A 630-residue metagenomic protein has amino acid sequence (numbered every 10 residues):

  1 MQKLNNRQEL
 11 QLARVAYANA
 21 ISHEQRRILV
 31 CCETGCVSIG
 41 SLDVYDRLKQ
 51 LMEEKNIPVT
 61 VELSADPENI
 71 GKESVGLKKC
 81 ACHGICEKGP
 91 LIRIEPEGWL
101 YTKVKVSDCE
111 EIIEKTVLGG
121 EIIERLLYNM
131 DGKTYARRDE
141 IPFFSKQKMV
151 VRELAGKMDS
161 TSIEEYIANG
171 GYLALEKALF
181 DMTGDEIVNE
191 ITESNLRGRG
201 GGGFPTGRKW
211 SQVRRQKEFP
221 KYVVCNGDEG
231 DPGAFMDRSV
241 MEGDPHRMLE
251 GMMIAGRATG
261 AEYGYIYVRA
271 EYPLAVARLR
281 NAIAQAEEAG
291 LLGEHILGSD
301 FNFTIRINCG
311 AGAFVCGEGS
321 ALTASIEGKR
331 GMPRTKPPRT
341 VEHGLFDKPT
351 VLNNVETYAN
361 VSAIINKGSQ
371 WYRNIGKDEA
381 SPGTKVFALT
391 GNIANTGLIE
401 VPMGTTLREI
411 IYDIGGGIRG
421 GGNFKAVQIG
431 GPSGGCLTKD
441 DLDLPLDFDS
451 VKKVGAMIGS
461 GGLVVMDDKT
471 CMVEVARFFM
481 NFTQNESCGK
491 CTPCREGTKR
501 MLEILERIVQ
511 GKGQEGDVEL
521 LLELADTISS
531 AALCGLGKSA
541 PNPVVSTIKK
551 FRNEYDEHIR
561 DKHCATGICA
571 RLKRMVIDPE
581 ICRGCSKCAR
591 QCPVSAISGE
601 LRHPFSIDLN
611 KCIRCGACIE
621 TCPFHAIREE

Functional and structural regions predicted by a protein language model:
K3-R26, L42-L77, P90, E95-Y128 (+10 more regions): Ferredoxin-type iron-sulfur electron-transfer modules in oxidoreductases and energy-metabolism complexes
C32-G40, E87, I191-V213, A255 (+4 more regions): Conserved phosphate/anionic-ligand binding catalytic regions in large, soluble enzymes, centered on
M52, G251-M253, M403-R419: Short amphipathic, charge-patterned alpha-helical segments
K88-R93, P493-K499, K587-S606, A617-E630: Iron-sulfur cluster-binding cysteine motifs and their immediate structural context in ferredoxin-like electron-transfer
L127-I191, N353-G368: Flexible inter-domain linker/hinge segments
K146, V276-M403, G415: Hydrophobic alpha-helical positions that pack around
M158-L173, C225-D237, T340-L345, A388-I393 (+1 more regions): Gly-rich Lys/Arg/Thr-decorated short loops/hinges at beta-loop-alpha junctions or inter-strand turns that position
G383-N395, V401-M403, L407, A565-I613 (+1 more regions): C-terminal accessory/binding modules appended to enzymatic or scaffolding proteins
